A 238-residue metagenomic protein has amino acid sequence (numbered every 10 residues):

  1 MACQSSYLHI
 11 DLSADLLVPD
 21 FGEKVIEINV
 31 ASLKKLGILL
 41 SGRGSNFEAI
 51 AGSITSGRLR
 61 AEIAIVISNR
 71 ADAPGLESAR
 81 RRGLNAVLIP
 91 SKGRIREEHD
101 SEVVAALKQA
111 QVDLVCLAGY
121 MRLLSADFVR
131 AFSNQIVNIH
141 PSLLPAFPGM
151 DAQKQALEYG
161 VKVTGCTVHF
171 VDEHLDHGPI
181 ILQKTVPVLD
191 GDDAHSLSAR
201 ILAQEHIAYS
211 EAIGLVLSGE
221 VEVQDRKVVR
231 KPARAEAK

Functional and structural regions predicted by a protein language model:
C3-K238: One-carbon transfer enzymes
